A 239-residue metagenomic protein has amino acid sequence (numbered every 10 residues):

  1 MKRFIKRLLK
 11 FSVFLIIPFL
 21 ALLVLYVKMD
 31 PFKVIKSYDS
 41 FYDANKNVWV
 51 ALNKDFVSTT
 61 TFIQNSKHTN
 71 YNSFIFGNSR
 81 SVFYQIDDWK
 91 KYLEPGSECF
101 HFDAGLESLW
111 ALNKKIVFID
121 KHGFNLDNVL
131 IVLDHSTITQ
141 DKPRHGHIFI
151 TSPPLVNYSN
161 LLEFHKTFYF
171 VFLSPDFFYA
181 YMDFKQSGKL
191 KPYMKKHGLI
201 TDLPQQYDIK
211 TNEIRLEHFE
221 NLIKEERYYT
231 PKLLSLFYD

Functional and structural regions predicted by a protein language model:
M1-K6: N-terminal Lys/Arg-rich, disordered targeting/topogenic segments
R7-K28: Hydrophobic membrane-insertion alpha-helices, especially the h-region of bacterial N-terminal signal peptides
L23-K28, W49-N53, R80-V82: Short acidic/polar alpha-helix capping motifs at helix-coil junctions
V27-K46: Alpha-helical transmembrane signal-anchor/signal-peptide segments
S40-V50, N70-Y71, S97-L106, R227-Y238: Acidic/glycine-enriched edge-of-secondary-structure segments
A44-F74: Short extracytoplasmic
T69-H165: Membrane-embedded segments
L133, K142, G146-D239: Secreted/periplasmic serine-hydrolase-like ester/acetyl group-modifying domain
